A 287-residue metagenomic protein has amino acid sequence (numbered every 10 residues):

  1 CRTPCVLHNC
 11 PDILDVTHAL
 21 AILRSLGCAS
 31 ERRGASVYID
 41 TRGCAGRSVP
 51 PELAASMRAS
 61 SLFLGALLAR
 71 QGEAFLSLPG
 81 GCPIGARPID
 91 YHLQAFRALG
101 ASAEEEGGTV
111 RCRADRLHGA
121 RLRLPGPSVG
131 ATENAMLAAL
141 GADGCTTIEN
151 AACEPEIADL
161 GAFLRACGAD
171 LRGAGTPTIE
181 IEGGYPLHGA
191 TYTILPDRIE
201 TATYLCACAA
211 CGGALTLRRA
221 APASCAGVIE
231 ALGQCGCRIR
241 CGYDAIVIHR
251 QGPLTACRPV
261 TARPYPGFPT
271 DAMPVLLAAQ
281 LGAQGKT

Functional and structural regions predicted by a protein language model:
C1-T287: Short, structured segments at the rim of ligand-binding sites
